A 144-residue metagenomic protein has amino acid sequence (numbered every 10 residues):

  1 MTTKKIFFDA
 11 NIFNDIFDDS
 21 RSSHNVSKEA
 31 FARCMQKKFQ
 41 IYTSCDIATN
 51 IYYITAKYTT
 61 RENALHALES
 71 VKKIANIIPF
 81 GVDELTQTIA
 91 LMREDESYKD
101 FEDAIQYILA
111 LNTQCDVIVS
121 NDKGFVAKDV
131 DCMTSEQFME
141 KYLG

Functional and structural regions predicted by a protein language model:
M1-K5, N112-G144: Acidic, PIN/NYN-like endoribonuclease modules and their adjacent C-terminal/linker elements
M1-T43, Y58-H66, K123, K141-G144: Short, well-structured N-terminal submotif of metal-dependent ribonuclease cores
F17, T55, M92, D129: Short, flexible helix/strand-to-coil boundary loops that buttress conserved ligand/catalytic motifs in alpha/beta
Q36-K38, I74, K128: Structured helix-beta-strand junction loops
I54-F80: Helix-adjacent hinge/juxtasegments
N76-V117, N121-K123: Active-site neighborhoods of divalent-metal-dependent phosphate/nucleic-acid chemistry enzymes
